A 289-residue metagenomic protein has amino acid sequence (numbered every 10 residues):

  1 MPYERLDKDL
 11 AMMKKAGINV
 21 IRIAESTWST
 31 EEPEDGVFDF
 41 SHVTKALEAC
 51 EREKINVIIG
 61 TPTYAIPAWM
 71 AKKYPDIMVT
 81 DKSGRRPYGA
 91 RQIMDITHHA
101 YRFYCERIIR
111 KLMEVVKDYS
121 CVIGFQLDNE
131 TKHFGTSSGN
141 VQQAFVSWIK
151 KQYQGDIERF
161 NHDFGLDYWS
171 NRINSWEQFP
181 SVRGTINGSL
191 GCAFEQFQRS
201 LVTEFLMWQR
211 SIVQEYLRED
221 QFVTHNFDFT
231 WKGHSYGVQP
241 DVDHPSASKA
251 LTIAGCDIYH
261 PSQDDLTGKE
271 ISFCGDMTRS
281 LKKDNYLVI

Functional and structural regions predicted by a protein language model:
P2, A65-A71, K132, D243: Generic structural signal for alpha-helix starts
P2-L6, G36-H42, H99-R107: Glycine-rich anion/phosphate-binding loops
E4-A11, S41, K45, L112 (+2 more regions): Alpha-helical scaffolding within the catalytic cores of extracellular/periplasmic polymer-degrading hydrolases
L6-R86, M113, W208-R218: Aromatic-lined substrate-binding rim segments of carbohydrate-active enzymes
L10-G17, L47-R52, V115-D118, D243-K249 (+1 more regions): Acidic (Asp/Glu)-rich catalytic clusters
I21-I23, V57-T61, I123-L127, V223-H225 (+2 more regions): Hydrophobic faces of well-ordered beta-strands that scaffold small-molecule active sites in alpha/beta enzyme cores
S83-I253, D257-D264, G268: Polysaccharide-binding and catalytic clefts of secreted carbohydrate-active enzymes
T203, M207, Q214, G268-I289: P-loop/Walker A phosphate-binding loop and immediately adjacent motor/lid segment at beta-alpha junctions
